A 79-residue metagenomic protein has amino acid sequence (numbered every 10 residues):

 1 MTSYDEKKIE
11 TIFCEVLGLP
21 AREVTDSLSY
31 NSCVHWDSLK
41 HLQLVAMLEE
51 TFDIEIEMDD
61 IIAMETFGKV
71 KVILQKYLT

Functional and structural regions predicted by a protein language model:
T2-A46, E50-T79: Phosphopantetheine-dependent thiolation modules in NRPS/PKS and related acyl-activating systems
